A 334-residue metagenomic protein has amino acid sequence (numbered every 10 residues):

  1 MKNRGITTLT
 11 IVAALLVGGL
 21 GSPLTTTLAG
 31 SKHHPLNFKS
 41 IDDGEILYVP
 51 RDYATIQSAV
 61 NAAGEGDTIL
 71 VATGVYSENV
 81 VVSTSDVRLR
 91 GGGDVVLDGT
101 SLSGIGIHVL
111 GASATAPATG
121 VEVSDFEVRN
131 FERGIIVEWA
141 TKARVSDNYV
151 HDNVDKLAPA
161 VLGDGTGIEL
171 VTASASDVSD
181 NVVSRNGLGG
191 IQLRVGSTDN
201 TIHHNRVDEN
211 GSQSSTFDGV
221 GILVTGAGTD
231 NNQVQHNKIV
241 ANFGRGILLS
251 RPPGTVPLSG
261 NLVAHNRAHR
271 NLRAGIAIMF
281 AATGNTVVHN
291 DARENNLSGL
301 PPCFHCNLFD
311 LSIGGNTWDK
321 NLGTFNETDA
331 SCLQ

Functional and structural regions predicted by a protein language model:
D42-S77, V81: Acidic Gly/Asp/Thr-rich repetitive segments characteristic of extracellular carbohydrate-active and adhesion proteins
E45, D67, E78, S85-V87 (+15 more regions): The right-handed parallel beta-helix/beta-solenoid scaffold, focusing on the short coil/turn and N-cap positions
R51-A54, T68, D86-E132, V154-L157: Right-handed parallel beta-helix/beta-spiral solenoid domain characteristic of secreted/periplasmic
G64, T84-S85, G92, L102 (+16 more regions): Parallel beta-helix/beta-solenoid
L70, V81, R88-R90, D98 (+15 more regions): Extracellular beta-strand solenoid repeats
T100-S113, N130-V137, L157-T172, R185-R194 (+4 more regions): Extracellular beta-strand/beta-solenoid scaffold signature
G284-Q334: Leucine-rich solenoid repeat scaffolds
